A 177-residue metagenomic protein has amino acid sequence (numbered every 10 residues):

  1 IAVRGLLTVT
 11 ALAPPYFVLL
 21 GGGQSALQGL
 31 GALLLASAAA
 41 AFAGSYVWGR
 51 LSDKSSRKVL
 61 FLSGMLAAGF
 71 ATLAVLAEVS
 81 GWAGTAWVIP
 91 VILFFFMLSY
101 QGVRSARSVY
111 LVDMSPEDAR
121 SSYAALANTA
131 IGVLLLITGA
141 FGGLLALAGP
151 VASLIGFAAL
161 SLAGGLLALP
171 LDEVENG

Functional and structural regions predicted by a protein language model:
I1-L33: Helix-loop boundary and gating motifs at the non-cytosolic
L27, E117-A127: Loop-to-transmembrane helix entry/capping segments in MFS-fold secondary transporters and related SLC/MFSD carriers
A43-R57, A146: Helix-to-loop junctions at the C-terminal end of transmembrane segments in multipass secondary transporters
D53-A67: Cytoplasmic membrane-interface "Motif A"-like loop-to-helix N-cap segments of 12-TM Major Facilitator Superfamily
L66-A83: C-terminal ends and interior cores of transmembrane alpha-helices in multi-pass membrane transporters/permeases
T85-G102: Hydrophobic core of transmembrane alpha-helices in multi-pass small-molecule transporters, especially MFS/SLC-type
G102-S115: Intracellular juxtamembrane helix-capping segments at the cytosolic ends of symmetry-related transmembrane helices
G156-G177: Multi-pass alpha-helical transporter architecture, strongest for 12-TM Major Facilitator/SLC carriers used
